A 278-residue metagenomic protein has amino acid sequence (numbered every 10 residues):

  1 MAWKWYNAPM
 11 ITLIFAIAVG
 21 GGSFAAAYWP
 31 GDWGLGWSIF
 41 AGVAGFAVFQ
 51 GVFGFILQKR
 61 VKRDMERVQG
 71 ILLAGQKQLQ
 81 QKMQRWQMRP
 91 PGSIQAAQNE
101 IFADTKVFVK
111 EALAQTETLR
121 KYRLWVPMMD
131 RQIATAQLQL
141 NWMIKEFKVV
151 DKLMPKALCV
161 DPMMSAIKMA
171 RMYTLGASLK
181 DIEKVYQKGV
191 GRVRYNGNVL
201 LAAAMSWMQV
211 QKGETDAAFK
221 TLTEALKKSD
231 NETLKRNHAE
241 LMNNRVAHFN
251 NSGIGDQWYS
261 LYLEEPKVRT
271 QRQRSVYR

Functional and structural regions predicted by a protein language model:
M1, Q81, N99-E100, L153 (+1 more regions): Extended interaction regions within the primary functional domain
M1-I71, K267-R278: Helical anchoring/docking segments at protein termini
G34-D130, A134: N-terminal topogenic membrane-targeting module
K106, I144, L175-G176, K212 (+1 more regions): Structural motif corresponding to the intra-repeat A-B loop/turn of tetratricopeptide repeats
K110-L119, F147-K156, S178-V193, T215-A225 (+1 more regions): Alpha-helical repeat scaffolds
W125-A204: Alpha-helical adaptor scaffolds
G191-R278: Long, non-transmembrane cytosolic or organellar matrix-exposed soluble domains/tails of integral membrane proteins
